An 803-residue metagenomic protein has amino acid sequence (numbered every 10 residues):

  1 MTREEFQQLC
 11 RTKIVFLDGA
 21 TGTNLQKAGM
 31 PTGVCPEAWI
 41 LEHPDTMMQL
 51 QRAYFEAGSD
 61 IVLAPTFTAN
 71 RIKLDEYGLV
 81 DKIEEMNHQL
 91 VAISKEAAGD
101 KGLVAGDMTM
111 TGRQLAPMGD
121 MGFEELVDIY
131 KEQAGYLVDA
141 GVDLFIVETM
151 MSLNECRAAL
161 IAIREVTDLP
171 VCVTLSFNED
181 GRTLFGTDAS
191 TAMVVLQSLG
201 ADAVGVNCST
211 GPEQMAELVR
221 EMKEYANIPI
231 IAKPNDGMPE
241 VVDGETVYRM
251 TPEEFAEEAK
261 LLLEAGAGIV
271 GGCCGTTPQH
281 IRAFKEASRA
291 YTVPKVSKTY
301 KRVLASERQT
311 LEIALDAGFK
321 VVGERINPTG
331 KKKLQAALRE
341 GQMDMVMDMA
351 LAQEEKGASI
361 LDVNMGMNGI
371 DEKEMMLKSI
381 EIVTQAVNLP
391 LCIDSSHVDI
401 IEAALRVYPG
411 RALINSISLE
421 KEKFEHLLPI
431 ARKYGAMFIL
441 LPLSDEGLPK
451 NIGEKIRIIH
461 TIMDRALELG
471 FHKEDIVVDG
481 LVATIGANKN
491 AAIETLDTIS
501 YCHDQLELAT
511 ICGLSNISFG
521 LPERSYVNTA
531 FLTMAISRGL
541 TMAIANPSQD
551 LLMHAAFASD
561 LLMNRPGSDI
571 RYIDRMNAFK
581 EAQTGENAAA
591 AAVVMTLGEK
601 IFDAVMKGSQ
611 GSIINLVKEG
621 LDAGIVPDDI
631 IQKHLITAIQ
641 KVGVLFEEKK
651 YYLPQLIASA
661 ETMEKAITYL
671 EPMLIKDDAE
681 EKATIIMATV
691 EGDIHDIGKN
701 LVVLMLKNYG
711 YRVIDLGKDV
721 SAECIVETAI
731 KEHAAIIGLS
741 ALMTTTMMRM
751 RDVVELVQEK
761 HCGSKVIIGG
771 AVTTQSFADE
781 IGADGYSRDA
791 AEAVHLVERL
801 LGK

Functional and structural regions predicted by a protein language model:
M1-D479, A483-K803: Domain-level signal for soluble alpha/beta catalytic cores
